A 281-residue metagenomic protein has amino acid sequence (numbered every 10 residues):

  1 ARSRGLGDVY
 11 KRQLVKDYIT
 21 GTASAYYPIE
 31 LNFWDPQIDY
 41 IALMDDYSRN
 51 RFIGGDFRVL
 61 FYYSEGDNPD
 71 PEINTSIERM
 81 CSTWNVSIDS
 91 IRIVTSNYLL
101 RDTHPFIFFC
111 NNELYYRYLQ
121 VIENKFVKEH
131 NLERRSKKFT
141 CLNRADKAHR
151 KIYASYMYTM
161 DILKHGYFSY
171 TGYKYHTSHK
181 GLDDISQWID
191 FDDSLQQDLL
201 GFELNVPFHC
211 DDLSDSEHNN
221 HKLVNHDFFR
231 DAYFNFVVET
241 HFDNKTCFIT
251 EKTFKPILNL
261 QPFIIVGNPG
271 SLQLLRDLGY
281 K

Functional and structural regions predicted by a protein language model:
A1-Q13: Single conserved hydrophobic/aromatic residue that forms the stacking wall/gate of nucleotide- or nucleobase-binding
D8, E30-A42, E65-P71, A145-H149 (+1 more regions): Short acidic, S/G/P-rich loop/turn micro-motifs used as interaction or catalytic elements
D8, I19-L31, N50-L60: N-terminal extracellular/periplasmic ectodomains of secretory-pathway proteins
S24-E30, T140, F234-V238: Structural motif
R49-H176: Catalytic core of nucleotide-activated saccharide and alditol-phosphate transferases
E129-H130, F139, H221, E239-H241 (+1 more regions): Charged interaction scaffolds used for protein-protein
M160-V224: Catalytic donor nucleotide-activated moiety binding site of glycosyltransferases and closely related
F229-K281: Catalytic binding pocket for nucleotide-activated donors in carbohydrate/polymer assembly enzymes
